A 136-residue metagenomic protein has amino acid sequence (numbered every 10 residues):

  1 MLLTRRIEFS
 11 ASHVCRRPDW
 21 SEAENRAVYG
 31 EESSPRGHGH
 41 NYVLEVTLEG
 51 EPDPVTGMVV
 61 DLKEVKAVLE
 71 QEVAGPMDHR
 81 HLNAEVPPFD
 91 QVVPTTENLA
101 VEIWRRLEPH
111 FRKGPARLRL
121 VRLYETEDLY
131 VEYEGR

Functional and structural regions predicted by a protein language model:
M1-R136: Charge-rich, low-complexity N-terminal segments
